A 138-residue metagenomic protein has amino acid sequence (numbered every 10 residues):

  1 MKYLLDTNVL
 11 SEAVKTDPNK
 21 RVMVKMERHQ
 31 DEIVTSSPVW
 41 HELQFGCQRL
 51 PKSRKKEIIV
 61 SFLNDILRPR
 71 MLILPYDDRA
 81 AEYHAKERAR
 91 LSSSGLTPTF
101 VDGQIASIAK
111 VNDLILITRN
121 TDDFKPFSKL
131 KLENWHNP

Functional and structural regions predicted by a protein language model:
M1, A106-S107, V111-P138: Acidic, PIN/NYN-like endoribonuclease modules and their adjacent C-terminal/linker elements
M1-S36, Q48-N64, P138: Short, well-structured N-terminal submotif of metal-dependent ribonuclease cores
V9-L10, V39, A80, I105 (+1 more regions): Alpha-helix capping/helix-boundary segments
L10-S11, H41-Q44, K125, E133: Nucleotide phosphate-binding site architecture
S37-V39, D77, N120, H136: Residues at the C-termini of beta-strands that transition into short coil/loop
F45-Q48, L72-I117: Active-site neighborhoods of divalent-metal-dependent phosphate/nucleic-acid chemistry enzymes
